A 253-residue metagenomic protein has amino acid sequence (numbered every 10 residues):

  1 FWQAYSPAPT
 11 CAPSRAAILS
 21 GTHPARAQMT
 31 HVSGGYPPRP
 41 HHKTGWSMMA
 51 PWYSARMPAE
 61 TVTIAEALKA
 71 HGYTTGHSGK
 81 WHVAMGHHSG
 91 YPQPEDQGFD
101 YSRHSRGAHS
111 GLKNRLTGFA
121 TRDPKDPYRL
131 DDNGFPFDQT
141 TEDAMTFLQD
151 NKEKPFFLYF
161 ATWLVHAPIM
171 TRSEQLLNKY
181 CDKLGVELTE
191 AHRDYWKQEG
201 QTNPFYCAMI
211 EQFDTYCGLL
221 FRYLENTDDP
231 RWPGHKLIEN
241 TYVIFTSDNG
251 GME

Functional and structural regions predicted by a protein language model:
F1-A16, G21-R26, T74-G76, Q97-R106: Short, structured active-site-proximal loop/turn typified by the sulfatase FGly-forming signature C/S-X-P-X-R
W2-P7, T30-V32, S78, D229-N240: Surface-exposed patches in mature extracellular/periplasmic domains of secreted proteins
S6, S20, P24, K69-Y73 (+2 more regions): Sec-exported extracytoplasmic/periplasmic mature domains
R15-A16, T61, A65, T141 (+4 more regions): Extracytoplasmic/secreted envelope proteins and their assembly/folding machinery, especially bacterial periplasmic
T22, W81, W163, N249-G250: Active-site metal-binding loops of divalent metal-dependent hydrolases
H31-Y73, W81-T171, Q175-C181, V186 (+1 more regions): Formylglycine-dependent
S78, Y91, T246: Generic enzyme active-site microenvironment
M209-E253: Metal-dependent active-site segment of extracytoplasmic phospho-/sulfohydrolases and closely related
